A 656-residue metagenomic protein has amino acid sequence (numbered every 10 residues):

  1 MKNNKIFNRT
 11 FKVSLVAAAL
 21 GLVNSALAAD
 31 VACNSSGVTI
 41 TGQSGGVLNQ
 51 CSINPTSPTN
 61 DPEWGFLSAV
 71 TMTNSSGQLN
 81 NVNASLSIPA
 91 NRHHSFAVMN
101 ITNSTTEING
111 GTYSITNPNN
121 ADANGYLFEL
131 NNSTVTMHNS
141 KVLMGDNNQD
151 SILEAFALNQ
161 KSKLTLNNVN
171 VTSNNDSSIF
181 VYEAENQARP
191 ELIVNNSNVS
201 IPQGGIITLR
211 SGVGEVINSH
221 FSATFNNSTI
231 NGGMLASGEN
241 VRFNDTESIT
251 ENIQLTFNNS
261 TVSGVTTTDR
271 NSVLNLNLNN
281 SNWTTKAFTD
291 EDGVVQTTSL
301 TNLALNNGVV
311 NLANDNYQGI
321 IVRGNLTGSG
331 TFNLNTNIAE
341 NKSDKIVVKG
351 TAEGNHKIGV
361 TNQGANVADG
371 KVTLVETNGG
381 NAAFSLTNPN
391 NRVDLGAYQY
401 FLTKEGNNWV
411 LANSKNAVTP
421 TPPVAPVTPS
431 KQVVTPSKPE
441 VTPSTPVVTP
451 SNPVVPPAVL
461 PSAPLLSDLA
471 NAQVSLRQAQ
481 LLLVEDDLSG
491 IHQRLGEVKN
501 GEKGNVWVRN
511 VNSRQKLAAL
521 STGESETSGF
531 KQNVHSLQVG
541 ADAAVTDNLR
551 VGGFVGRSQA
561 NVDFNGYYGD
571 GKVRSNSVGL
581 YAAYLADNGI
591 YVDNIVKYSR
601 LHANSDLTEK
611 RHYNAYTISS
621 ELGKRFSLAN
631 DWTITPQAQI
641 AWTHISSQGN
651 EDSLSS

Functional and structural regions predicted by a protein language model:
M1-A28, A582: Gram-negative bacterial Sec-dependent N-terminal signal peptides
D30-T39, N54, T59-T71, S85-I101 (+8 more regions): Extracellular beta-strand/beta-solenoid scaffold signature
S35, I40, G45-C51, P55 (+16 more regions): All-beta strand scaffolds that present successive hydrophobic residues in beta-strands
A69, G77, A84, V98 (+11 more regions): Low-complexity, intrinsically disordered tandem-repeat tracts enriched in small residues
A97, G110-T112, N117, E129 (+7 more regions): N-terminal targeting/secretion presequences
P202, V216-S343, V347-K357, T361-N362 (+2 more regions): Extracellular beta-solenoid/beta-roll
I207-R210, T224, N231, L235-I249 (+10 more regions): Membrane translocator/pore-forming domains, dominated by Gram-negative outer-membrane beta-barrels
N335-T336, S343, K349, G359-D547 (+1 more regions): Outer-membrane translocation/initiation segment of Type V secreted surface proteins
